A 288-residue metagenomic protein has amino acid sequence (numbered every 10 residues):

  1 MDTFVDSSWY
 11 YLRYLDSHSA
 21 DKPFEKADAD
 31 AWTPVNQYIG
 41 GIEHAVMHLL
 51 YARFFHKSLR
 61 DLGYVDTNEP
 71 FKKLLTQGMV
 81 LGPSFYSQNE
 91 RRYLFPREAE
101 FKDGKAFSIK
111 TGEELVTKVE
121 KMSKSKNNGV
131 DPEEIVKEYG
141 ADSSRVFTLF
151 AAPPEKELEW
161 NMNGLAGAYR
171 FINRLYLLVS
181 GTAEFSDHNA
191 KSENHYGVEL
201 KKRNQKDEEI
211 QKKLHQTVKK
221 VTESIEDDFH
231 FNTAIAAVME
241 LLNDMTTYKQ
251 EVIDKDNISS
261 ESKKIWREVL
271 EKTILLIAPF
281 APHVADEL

Functional and structural regions predicted by a protein language model:
M1-D2, Y14: Segments forming glycine/polar-rich beta-alpha architectures that bind adenosine-containing cofactors
D2-V5, D30-V146, L158-S180, R267-A281: Structured ligand/cofactor/substrate-binding pocket environments in proteins
S8: Short beta-strand/turn segments that mark the catalytic/cofactor-handling region of acyl-thioester transfer
Y11-T33, A106-F107, T111-K124, E138-A152 (+2 more regions): Active-site-adjacent bridging/hinge elements
L15-S19, L81-N89, E100, G104 (+2 more regions): Short regulatory "switch" loops immediately downstream of catalytic or recognition motifs within protein catalytic
L50, F54, Y64-N68, E134-L288: Helix-rich, typically C-terminal accessory recognition domains appended to large enzymatic cores
